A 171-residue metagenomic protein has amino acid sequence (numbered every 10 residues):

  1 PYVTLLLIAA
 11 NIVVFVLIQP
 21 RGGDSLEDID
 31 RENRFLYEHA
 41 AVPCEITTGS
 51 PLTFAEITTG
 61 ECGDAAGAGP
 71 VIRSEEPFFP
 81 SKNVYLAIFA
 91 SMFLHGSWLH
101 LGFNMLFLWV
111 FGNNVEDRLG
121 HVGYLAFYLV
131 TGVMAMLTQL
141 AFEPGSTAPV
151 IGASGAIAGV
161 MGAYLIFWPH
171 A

Functional and structural regions predicted by a protein language model:
P1-A171: A detector for small-residue-rich transmembrane helices and their helix-helix packing motifs
